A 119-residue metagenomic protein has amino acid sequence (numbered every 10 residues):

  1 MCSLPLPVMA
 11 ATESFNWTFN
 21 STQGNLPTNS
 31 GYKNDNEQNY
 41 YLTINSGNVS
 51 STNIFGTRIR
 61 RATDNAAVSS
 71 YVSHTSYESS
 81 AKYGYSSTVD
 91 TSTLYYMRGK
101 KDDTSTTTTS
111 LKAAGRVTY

Functional and structural regions predicted by a protein language model:
M1-K33: N-terminal prepro-regions of secreted/extracellular proteins
N29-S30, E78-T88: Exposed aromatic-hydrophobic patches
K33-E37, T52, D90: Short, surface-exposed loop/turn motifs at beta-strand boundaries within globular domains
N39-L42, S87-D103: Noncatalytic modules at the cell exterior or secretory-pathway interfaces, chiefly beta-strand-rich lectin/adhesion
N45-V49: Short solvent-exposed strand-capping/beta-turn motif centered on an Asx-Ser/Thr pair
S51-A67: Short, surface-exposed beta-strand/strand-loop-strand elements in extracellular ectodomains
N53-F55, T104-Y119: Edge beta-strands of jelly-roll/beta-sandwich modules across compartments, strongly enriched in secreted/luminal
A66-S80: Solvent-exposed serine/threonine-rich low-complexity stretches and specific carbohydrate-binding patches
